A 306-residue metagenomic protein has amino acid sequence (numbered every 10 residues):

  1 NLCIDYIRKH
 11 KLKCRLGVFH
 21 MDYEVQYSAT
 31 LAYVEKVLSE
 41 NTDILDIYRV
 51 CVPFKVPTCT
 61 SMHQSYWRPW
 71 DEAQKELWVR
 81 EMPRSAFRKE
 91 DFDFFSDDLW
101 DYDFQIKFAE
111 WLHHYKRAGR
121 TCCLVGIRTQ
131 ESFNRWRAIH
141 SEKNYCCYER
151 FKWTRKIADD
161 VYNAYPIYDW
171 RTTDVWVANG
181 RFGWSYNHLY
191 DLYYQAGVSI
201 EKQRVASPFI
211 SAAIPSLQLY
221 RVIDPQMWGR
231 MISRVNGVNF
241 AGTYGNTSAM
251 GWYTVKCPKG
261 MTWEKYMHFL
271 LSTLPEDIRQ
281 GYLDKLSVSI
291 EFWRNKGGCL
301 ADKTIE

Functional and structural regions predicted by a protein language model:
L2-E306: Nucleotide-activated chemistry modules centered on ATP-dependent adenylation/adenylyltransferase
